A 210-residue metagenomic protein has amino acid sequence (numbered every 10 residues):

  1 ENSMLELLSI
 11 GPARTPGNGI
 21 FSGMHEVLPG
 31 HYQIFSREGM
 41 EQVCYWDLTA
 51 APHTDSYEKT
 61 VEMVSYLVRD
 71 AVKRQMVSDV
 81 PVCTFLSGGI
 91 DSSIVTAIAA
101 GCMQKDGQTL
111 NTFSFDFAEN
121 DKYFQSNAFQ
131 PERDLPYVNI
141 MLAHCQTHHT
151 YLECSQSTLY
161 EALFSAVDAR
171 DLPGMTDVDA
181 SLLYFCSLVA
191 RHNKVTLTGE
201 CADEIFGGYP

Functional and structural regions predicted by a protein language model:
E1-A169, L182: Cysteine-centered catalytic environments shared across enzyme families
C83, T150, M175, T196-L197: A local structural micro-motif
T147, L172, K194: Short glycine/serine/threonine/alanine-rich loop segments
A162, A166, T176, L183-P210: Active-site adenylate/phosphate-handling loop in enzymes that bind or generate adenylated species
R170-V178: Long, Lys/Arg- and hydrophobic-enriched amphipathic alpha-helices
